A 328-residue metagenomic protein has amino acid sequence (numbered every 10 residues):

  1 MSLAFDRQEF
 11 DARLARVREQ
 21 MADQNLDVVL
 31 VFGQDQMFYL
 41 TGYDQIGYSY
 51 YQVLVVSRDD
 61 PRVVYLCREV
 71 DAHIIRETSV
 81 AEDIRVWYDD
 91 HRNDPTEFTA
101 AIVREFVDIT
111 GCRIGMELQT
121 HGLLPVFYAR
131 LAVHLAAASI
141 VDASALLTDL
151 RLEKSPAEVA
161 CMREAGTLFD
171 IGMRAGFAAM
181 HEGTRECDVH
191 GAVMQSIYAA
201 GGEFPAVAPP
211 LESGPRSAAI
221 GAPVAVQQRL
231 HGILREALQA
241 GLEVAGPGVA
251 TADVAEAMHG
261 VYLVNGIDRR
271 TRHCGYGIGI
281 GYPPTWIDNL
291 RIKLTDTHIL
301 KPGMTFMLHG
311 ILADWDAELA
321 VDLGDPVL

Functional and structural regions predicted by a protein language model:
M1-L328: Active-site neighborhoods and metal-handling regions in enzymes and metal-associated proteins
